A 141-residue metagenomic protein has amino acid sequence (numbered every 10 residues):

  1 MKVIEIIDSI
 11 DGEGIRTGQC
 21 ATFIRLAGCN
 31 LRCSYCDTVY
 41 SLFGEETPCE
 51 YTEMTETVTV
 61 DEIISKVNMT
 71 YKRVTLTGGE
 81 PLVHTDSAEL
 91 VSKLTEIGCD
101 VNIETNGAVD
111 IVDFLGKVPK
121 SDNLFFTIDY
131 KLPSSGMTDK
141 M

Functional and structural regions predicted by a protein language model:
M1-E62: Canonical Radical SAM [4Fe-4S] cluster-binding loop centered on the CxxxCxxC motif and its immediate flanking residues
G14-R16, G79-P81, V109: Gly/Ser/Thr-rich beta-alpha loop segments that engage phosphate groups in nucleotides
R25, T77-G78: A secondary-structure boundary/capping signal
T52-M54, G79-E80, S135-G136: Short, flexible loop segments at the rims of nucleotide/cofactor-binding pockets, characterized by
T59-T77: Short Fe-S-cluster ligation motifs
I64, T70, L82-M141: Conserved AdoMet/S-adenosylmethionine-binding subsite of the radical SAM
